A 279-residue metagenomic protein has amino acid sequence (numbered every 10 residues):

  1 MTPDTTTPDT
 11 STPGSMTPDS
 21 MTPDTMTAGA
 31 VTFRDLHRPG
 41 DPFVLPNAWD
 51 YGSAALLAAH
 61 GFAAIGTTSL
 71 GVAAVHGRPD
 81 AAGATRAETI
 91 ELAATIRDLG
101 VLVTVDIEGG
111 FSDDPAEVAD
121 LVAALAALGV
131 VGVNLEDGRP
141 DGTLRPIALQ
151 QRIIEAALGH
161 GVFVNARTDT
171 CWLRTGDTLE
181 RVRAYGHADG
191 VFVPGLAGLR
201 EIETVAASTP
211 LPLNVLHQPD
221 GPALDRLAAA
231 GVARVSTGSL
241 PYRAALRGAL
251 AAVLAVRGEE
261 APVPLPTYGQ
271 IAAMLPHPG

Functional and structural regions predicted by a protein language model:
M1-V31: Intrinsically disordered, low-complexity terminal tails and inter-domain linkers enriched for S/T/G/P/D/E
T27-L211, V215, G221-A251: Alpha/beta enzyme core
F33, S239-G279: Extended, intrinsically disordered, low-complexity segments
